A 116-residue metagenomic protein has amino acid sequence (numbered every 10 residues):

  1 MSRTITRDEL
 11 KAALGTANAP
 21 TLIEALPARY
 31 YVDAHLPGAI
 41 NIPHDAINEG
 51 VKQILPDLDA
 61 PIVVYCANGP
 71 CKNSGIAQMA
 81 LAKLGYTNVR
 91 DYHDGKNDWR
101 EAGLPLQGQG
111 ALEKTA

Functional and structural regions predicted by a protein language model:
M1-T16, P20-T21, A28-V64, N68-A116: Rhodanese-like catalytic fold shared by cysteine-dependent sulfurtransferases and DSP/PTP-type phosphatases
